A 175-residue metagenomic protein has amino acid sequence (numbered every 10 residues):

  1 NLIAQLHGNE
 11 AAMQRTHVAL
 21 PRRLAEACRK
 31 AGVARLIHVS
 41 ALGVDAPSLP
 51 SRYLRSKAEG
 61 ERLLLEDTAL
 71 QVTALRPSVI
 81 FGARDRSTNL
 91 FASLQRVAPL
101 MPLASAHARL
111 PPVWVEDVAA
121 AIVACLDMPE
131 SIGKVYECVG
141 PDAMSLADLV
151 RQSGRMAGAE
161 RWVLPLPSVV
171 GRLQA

Functional and structural regions predicted by a protein language model:
N1-K30, A41-L49: NAD(P)H-binding glycine-rich loop region in Rossmannoid oxidoreductase-like domains and their noncatalytic homologs
I3, A34-A41, R76-S78, V139: Active-site beta-alpha turn of Rossmann-fold NAD(P)-dependent dehydrogenases/reductases
Q14-V18, I37, K57, P111: Short alpha-helix in the Rossmann-fold core of NAD(P)-dependent oxidoreductases
V18-L24, S56-L64, T68: Conserved catalytic Lys-bearing alpha helix of Rossmann-like short-chain dehydrogenase/reductases
S40, E61-R84, S93: Conserved beta-loop-beta element that borders a ligand/cofactor-binding pocket
L42-S48, R52-R55, V79-D85: Conserved catalytic-site region of short-chain dehydrogenase/reductase
S93-V113, D117, A121-E137: A conserved pocket-lining segment of Rossmann-fold NAD(P)-dependent short-chain dehydrogenase/reductase
C125-A175: Mid/C-terminal beta-alpha module of Rossmann-like enzyme folds, strongest in SDR-family dehydrogenases/epimerases
